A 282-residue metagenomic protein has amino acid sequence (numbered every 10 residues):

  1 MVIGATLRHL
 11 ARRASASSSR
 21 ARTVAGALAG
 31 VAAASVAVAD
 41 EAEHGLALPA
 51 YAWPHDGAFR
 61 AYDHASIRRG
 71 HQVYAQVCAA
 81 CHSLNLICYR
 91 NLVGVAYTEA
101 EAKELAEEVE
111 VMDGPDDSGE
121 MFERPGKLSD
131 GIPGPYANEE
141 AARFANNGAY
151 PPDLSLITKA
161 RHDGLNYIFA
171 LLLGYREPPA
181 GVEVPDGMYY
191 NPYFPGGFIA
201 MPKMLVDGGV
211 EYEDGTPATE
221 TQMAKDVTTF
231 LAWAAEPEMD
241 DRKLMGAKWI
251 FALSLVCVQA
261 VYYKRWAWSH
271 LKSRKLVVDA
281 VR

Functional and structural regions predicted by a protein language model:
M1-D40: N-terminal mitochondrial targeting presequence
S15-R22, A235-L253: Juxtamembrane/start-of-transmembrane alpha-helix segments at the extracytoplasmic/lumenal side of membrane anchors
A33-A34, V38-W53: Acidic, low-complexity proline/glycine-rich segments
A47-Q72, S83-Y97, A102, G215 (+1 more regions): Electrostatic cytochrome c docking/interface patches
Y74-N85, V227, L231: The canonical Cys-X-X-Cys-His
S83-G164, D186-D214: Gly/Gly-Pro-rich "capping" loops immediately C-terminal to redox-active cysteine motifs in periplasmic/lumenal
P195, M201-E236, D240: Extended, hydrophilic extramembrane loops/domains of integral membrane proteins
R242-M245, C257-R282: Juxtamembrane interface at the cytosolic side of transmembrane helices
